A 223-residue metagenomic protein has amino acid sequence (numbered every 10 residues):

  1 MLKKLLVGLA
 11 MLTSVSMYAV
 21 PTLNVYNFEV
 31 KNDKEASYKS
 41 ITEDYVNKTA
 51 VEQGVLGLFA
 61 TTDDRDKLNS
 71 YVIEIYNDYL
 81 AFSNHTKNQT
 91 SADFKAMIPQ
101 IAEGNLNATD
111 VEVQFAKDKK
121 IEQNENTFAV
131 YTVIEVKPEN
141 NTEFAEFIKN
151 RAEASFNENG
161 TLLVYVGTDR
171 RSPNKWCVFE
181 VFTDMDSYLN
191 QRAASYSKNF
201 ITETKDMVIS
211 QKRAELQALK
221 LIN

Functional and structural regions predicted by a protein language model:
K4-S14: Sec-dependent N-terminal signal peptides
V15-A19: Sec/Tat signal peptide C-region and signal peptidase I cleavage site
V20-L23, F59-N69, K95-A129, L163-C177 (+1 more regions): Glycine-rich beta-strand-turn "strand-cap" elements at beta-sheet edges
Y26, Y38, T42, L58 (+8 more regions): Hydrophobic pocket/interface hotspot
E29-D33, Y76-N77, I134-E139, F182-M185: Structural beta->alpha junctions
K34-V55, T90-F94, P138-L162, Y196-F200: Short amphipathic alpha-helical segments
A36-S40, N77-T90, T142, T183-A194: Short amphipathic alpha-helices within nucleic acid-binding modules
I41-K87: N-terminal, post-signal-peptide region of Sec/Tat-exported proteins
